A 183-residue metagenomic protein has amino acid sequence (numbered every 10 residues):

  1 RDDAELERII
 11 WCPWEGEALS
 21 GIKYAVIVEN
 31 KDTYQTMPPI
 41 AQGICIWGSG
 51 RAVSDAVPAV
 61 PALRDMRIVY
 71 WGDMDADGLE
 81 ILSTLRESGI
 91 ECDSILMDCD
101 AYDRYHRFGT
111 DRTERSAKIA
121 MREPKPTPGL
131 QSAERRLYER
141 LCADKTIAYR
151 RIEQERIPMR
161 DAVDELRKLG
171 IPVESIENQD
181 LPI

Functional and structural regions predicted by a protein language model:
R1-R67, D77, S83-D93, D100-I183: Nucleic-acid enzyme cleavage-core boundary/entry regions
D73: Active-site glycine-centered loops adjacent to acidic/histidine catalytic or metal-binding residues that shape
